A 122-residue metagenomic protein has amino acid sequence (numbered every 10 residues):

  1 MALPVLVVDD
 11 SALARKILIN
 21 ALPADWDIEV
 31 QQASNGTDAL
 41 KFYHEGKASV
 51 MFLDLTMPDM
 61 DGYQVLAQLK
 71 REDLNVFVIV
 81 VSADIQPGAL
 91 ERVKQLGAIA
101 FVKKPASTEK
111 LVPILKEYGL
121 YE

Functional and structural regions predicted by a protein language model:
A12-Q31: Two-component/phosphorelay signaling modules centered on CheY-like receiver
N35-D38, D61-Q64: Acidic catalytic/metal-coordinating carboxylates
G46-F52: Active-site beta3 strand of CheY-like receiver
M57: Receiver (REC) domain active-site loop signature in two-component systems and cognate sites in sensor histidine kinases
A106-K116: C-terminal output helix
